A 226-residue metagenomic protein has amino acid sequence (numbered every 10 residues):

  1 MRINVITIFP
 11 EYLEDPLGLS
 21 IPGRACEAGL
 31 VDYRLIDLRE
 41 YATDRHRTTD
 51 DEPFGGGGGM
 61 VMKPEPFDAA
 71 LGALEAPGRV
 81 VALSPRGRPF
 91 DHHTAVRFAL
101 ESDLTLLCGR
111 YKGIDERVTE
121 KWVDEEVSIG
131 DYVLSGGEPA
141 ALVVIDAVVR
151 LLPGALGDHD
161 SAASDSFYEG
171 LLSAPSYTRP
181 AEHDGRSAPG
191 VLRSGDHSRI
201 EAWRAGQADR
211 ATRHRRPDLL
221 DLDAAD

Functional and structural regions predicted by a protein language model:
R2-E40: Glycine-rich, flexible N-terminal cofactor/catalytic loop recognition
N4-I6, R34-I36, R79-V81, L104-L106 (+1 more regions): Hydrophobic/aromatic beta-strand patches that form the interior of the parallel beta-sheet core in alpha/beta enzyme
S20-A25, V96-L100, K121-W122: Short, solvent-exposed amphipathic alpha-helical segments in soluble enzyme and RNA/protein-processing domains
A42-H46, D50-F67: A short aromatic-anchored loop/beta-hairpin motif
G57, G109, D196: Conserved RecA-like P-loop NTPase ATPase core
V61-R110, E116: S-adenosyl-L-methionine/SAH cofactor-binding core of RNA-modifying enzymes
I114, V118-F167: Structured adenosyl-cofactor binding patch, chiefly the S-adenosyl-L-methionine
F167-L222: Long, charged alpha-helical interface segments
